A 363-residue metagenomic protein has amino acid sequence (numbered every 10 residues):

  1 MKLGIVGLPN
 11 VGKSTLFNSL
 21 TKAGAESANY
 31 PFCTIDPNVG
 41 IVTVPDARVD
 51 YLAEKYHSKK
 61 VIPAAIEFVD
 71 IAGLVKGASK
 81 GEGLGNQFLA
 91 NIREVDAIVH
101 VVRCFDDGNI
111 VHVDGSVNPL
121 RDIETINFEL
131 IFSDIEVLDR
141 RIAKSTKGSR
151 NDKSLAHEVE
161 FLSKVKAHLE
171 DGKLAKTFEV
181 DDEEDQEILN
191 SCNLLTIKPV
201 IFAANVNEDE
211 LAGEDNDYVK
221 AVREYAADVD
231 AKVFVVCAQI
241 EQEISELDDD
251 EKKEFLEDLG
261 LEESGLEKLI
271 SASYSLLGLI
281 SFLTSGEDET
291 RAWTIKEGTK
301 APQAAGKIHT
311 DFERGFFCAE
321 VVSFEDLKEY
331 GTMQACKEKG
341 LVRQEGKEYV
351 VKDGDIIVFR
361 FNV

Functional and structural regions predicted by a protein language model:
M1-V111, D139-R140, K144: Conserved G1/Walker A P-loop phosphate-binding module
K2-V6, F17, K144-V350, I357 (+1 more regions): C-terminal-of-GTPase-core extension/linker across diverse P-loop GTPases
P9, I131-D134, N193: Flexible interhelical turns and helix-capping residues at alpha-helix boundaries within structured domains
G12-F17, P45-H57, G85-N109, R121-L130 (+4 more regions): Phosphate-binding glycine-rich loops and adjacent basic patches that engage nucleotide phosphates, nucleic-acid
A23-P31, N38-G40, R48, K80 (+10 more regions): Glycine-rich, flexible loop/turn motifs
F32, D46-V49, I62-F68, E82-D96 (+9 more regions): Amphipathic alpha-helical transducer elements in NTP-driven molecular machines
G40-P45, A72-E82, R93-L155, H168-D182 (+1 more regions): Conserved Switch II/interswitch segment of TRAFAC-class P-loop GTPases
K55-K59, S116, C336: Short intrinsically disordered coil segments
